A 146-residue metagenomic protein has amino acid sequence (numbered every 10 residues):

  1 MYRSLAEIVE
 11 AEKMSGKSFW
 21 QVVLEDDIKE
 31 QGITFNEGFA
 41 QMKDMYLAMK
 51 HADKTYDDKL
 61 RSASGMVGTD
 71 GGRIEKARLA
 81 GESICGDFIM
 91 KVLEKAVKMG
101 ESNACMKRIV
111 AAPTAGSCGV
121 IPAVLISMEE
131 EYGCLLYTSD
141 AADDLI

Functional and structural regions predicted by a protein language model:
M1-K107, E131: Generic N-terminal targeting/processing segments that precede catalytic cores or assembly contacts
L93, G100, G119-V120, A141-A142: Generic ordered-secondary-structure signal
G100-A104, P113, L125: Generic hydrophobic/packing signal
I109-A123: Conserved phosphate/anionic-ligand binding catalytic regions in large, soluble enzymes, centered on
P122-G133: Alpha-helical support elements that line or immediately flank enzyme active sites and cofactor-binding pockets
Y137-L145: Conserved small/polar residues in nucleotide/adenosyl-binding loops
